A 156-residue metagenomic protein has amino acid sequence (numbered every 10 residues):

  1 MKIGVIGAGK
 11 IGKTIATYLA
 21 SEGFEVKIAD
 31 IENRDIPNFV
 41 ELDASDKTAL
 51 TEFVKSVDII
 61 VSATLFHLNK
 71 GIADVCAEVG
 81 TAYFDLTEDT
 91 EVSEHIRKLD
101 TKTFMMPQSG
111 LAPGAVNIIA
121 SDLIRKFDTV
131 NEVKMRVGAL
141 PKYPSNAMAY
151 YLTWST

Functional and structural regions predicted by a protein language model:
A8-G9: Glycine-rich Rossmann-fold phosphate-binding loop(s) that bind the pyrophosphate of adenine dinucleotide cofactors
G12-K13: N-terminal Rossmann-fold NAD(P) dinucleotide-binding loop
F24-P37: NAD(P)-binding Rossmann-fold cofactor-contacting core
A44-S56: Conserved Rossmann-fold cofactor-binding substructure of NAD(P)-dependent oxidoreductases
I59-V75, T90-E91: Beta-loop-alpha module in the N-terminal Rossmann-like domain of NAD(P)-dependent dehydrogenases, especially those
L86-M106: Rossmann-fold NAD(P)-binding glycine/threonine-rich loop
T103-T156: Rossmann-like dinucleotide-binding core of oxidoreductases
